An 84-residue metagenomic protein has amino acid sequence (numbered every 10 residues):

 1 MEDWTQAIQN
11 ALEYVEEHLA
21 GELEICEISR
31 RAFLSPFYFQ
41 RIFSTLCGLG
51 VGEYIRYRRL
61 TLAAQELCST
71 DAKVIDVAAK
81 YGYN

Functional and structural regions predicted by a protein language model:
M1-Q6, E53: Basic, helix-initiating cap at the start of DNA-binding domains
Q9-C26, T45-Y81: Terminal helix-turn-helix DNA-binding modules in bacterial transcription factors
E27-R31: A generic structural signal for ordered secondary structure
A32, Y81-G82: Core residues of bacterial helix-turn-helix
S35-Y38, N84: Short coil turns linking two alpha-helices in DNA-binding domains
